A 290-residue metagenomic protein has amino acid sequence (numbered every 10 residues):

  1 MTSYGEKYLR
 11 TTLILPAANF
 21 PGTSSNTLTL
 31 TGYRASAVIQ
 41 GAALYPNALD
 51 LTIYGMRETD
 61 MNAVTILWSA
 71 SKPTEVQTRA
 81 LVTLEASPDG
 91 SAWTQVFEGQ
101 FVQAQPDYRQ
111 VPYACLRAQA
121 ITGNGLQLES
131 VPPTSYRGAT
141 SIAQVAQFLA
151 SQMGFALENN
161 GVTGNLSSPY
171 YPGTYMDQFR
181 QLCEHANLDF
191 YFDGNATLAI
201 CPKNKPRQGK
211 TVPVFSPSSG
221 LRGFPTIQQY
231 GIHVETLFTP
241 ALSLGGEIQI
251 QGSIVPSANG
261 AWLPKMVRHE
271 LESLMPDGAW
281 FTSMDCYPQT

Functional and structural regions predicted by a protein language model:
M1-L116, S273-D277: Assembly/oligomerization scaffold segments
A43-P73, K203-T290: An acidic/polar, Gly/Ser/Thr-rich interaction patch typically located in mid-to-C-terminal regions of proteins
D50-T52, A63-W68, E75, A120 (+4 more regions): Amphipathic, non-transmembrane alpha-helical segments in extracytoplasmic/periplasmic proteins
E58, G90-S91, D107, G125-L126 (+4 more regions): Short beta-strands and strand-coil junctions in structured, solvent-facing domains, enriched
Q103-Q105, T122, M266: A residue-level detector for short acidic-glycine micro-motifs
Y108, Y113-G125, Q152-P225: Short beta-strand-centered interaction patches in the first periplasmic/extracellular domains of large envelope
L126-Y136, G164: Short acidic, glycine/Ser/Thr-rich loop/turn "cap" segments at secondary-structure junctions
